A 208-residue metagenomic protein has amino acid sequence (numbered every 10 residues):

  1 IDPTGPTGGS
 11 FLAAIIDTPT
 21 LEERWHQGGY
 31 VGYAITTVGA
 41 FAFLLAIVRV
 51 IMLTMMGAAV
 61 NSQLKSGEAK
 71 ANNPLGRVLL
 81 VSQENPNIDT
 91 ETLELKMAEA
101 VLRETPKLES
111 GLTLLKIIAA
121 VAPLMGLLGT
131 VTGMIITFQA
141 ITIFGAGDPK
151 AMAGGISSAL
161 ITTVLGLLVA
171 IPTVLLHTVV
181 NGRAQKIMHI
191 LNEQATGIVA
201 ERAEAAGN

Functional and structural regions predicted by a protein language model:
I1-I16, I88: Extended, hydrophilic extramembrane loops/domains of integral membrane proteins
E23-S62: Hydrophobic alpha-helical transmembrane segments
G29, F43, L79, G126 (+2 more regions): Residue-level signature of catalytic and energy-coupling elements of molecular machines, predominantly ATP/GTP-dependent
Y30-T37, S110-L127, I161-V169: Hydrophobic alpha-helical transmembrane segments of multipass membrane transporters and ion channels, focusing on
T36, K150-N181: Pore-lining and gate-forming transmembrane alpha-helices of multi-pass membrane transport proteins
T37, F41-L45, L128-V131, I135 (+1 more regions): Alpha-helical transmembrane segments
T54-A146, L175-N208: Predominantly long cytosolic amphipathic alpha-helical stalk/bundle segments
